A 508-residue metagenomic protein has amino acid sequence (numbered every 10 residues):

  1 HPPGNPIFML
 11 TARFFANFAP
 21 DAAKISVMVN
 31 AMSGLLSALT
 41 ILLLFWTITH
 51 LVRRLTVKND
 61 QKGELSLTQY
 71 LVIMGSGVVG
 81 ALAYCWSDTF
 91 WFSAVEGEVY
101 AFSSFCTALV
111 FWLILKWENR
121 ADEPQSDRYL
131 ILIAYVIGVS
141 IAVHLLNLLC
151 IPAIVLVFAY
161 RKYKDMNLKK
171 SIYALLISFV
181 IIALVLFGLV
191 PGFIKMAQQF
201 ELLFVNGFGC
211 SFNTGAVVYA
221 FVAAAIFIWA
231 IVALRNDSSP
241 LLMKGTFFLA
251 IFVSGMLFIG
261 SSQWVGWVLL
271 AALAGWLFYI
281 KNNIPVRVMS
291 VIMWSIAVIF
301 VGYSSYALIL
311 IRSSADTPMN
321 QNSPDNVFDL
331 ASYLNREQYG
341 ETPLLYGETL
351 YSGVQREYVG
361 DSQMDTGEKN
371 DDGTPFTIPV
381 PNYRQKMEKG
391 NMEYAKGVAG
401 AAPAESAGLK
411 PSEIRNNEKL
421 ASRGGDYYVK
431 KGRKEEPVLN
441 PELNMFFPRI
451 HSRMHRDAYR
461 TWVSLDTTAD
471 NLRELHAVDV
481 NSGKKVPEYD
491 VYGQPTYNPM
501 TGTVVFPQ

Functional and structural regions predicted by a protein language model:
H1-A23, G34-L35, L42: Short hydrophobic/aromatic helix or loop-helix immediately within or flanking a transmembrane segment in polytopic
A22-N30, G34, L55-Y70, G77-S104 (+3 more regions): Aromatic- and kink-enriched transmembrane "portal" helix at the membrane-lumen/periplasm boundary that abuts
A31-L65, L109-L113: Transmembrane-helix motifs of polytopic, lipid-linked glycan transferases
L43-T47, F90, F102-D122, Y129-I137 (+2 more regions): Specific aromatic-rich, kink-prone transmembrane helix
V52, V57, L65-L71, V110-Y129 (+2 more regions): Membrane-interface transmembrane helices that cradle and orient dolichyl/undecaprenyl
L71-V78, L113, R120-G138, N167-V180 (+1 more regions): Short hydrophobic alpha-helices at membrane interfaces in multi-pass membrane enzymes
C106, L146-A159, P191-I194, W264-A271: Transmembrane-embedded, aromatic-rich helix segments that form part of the hydrophobic channel/pocket engaging
K164-L176, F208-V217, N236-F247, S262-G266 (+1 more regions): Membrane-interfacial entry segments at the cytosolic side of transmembrane helices
